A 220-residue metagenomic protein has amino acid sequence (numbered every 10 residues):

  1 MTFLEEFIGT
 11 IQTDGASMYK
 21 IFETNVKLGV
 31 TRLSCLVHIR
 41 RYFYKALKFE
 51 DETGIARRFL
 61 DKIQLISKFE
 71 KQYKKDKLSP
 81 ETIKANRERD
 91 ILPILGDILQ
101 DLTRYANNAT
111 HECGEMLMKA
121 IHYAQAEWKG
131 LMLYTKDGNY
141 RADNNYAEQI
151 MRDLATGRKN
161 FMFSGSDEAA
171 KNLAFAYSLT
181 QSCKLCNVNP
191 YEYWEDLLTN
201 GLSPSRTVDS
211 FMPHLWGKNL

Functional and structural regions predicted by a protein language model:
M1-L220: Catalytic center-proximal scaffold of phosphoryl-transfer enzymes
